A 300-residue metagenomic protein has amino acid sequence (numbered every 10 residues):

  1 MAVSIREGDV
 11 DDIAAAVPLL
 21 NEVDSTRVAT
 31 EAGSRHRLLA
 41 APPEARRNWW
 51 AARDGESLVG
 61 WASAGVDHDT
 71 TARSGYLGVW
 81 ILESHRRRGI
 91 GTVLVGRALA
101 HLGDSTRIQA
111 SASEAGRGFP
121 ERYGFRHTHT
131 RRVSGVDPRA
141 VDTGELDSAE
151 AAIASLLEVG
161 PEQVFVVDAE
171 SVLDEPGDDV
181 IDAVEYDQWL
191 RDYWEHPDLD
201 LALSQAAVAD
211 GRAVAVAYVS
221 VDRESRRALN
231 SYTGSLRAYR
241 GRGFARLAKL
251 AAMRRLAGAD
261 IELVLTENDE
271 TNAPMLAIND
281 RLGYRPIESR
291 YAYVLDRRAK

Functional and structural regions predicted by a protein language model:
M1-L38, A51-R53, S57, L146-V184 (+1 more regions): Short amphipathic alpha-helix that is part of the acyltransferase structural core
D9-I13, L20-S111, A213-L236: Conserved donor-binding loop and adjoining core beta-sheet/short helix segment in diverse acyl/aminoacyl transferases
H68, E83-L157, Y291-L295: Acyl-donor-binding surface of acyltransferase catalytic domains
R87-A100, S235, G241-R254, A277 (+1 more regions): Conserved acetyl-CoA-binding loop-helix of GNAT-fold acetyltransferases
F119-P120, N230, I278-N279: Hydrophobic residues within well-ordered alpha-helices
F125-D142, R254, A259-K300: Active-site/acyl-donor-binding loops of N-acyltransferases
E175-Y218: A mid-sequence, solvent-exposed acidic-amphipathic segment
V216-S220, R227-Y232, G241-A251, R255 (+1 more regions): Extended hydrophobic/aromatic segments used for targeting, binding, or gating
